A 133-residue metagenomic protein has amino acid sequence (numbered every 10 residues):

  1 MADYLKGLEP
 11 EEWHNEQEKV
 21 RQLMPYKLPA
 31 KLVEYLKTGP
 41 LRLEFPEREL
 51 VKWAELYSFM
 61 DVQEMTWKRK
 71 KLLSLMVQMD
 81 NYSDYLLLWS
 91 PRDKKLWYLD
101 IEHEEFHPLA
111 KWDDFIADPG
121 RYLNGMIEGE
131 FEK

Functional and structural regions predicted by a protein language model:
M1-L88: A surface-exposed partner-binding patch
S74, K95-W97: General beta-strand recognition
N81-S83, K95, E105: Short acidic/polar mixed-charge low-complexity motifs
S90-D93: Short acidic-glycine loop/turn motifs at beta-strand connectors
W97-E130: Compact, glycine/acidic-enriched structural inserts
K133: Non-cytosolic coordination micro-motifs
